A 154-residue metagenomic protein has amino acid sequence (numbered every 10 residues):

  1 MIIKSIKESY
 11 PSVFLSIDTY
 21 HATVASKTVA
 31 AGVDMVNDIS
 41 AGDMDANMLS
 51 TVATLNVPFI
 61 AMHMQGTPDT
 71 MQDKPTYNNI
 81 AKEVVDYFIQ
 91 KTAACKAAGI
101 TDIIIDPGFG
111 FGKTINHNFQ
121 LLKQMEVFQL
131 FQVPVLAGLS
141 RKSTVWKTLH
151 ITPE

Functional and structural regions predicted by a protein language model:
M1-L15, T19-T23, V29, D34-A94 (+1 more regions): Active-site-adjacent loop and "lid" segments of alpha/beta metabolic enzymes
A97-D102: Flexible, glycine/charged-enriched surface loops at secondary-structure junctions
G108: Conserved Motif II region of HX4D acyltransferases
